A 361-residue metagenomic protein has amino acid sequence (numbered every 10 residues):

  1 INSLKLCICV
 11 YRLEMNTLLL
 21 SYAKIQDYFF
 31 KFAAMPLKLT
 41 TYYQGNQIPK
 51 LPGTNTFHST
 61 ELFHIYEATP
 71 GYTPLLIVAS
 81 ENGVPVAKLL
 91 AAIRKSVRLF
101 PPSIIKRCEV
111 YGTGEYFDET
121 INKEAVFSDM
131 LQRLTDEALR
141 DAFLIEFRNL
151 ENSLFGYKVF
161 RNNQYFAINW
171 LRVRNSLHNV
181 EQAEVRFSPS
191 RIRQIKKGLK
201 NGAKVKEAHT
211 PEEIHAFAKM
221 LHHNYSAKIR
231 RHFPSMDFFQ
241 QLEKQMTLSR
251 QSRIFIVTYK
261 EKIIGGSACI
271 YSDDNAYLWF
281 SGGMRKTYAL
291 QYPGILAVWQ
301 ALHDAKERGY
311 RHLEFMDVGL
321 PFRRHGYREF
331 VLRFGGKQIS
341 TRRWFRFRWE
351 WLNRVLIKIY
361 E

Functional and structural regions predicted by a protein language model:
N2, Y11, N16, D27-Y28: Intrinsic-disorder-associated, low-complexity terminal segments enriched in Asp/Asn/His/Tyr and depleted of Lys/Arg
C7-C9: Cysteine-centered motifs
L18-S21, I25, F29-F32, L90-V97 (+2 more regions): Active-site/acyl-donor-binding loops of N-acyltransferases
Y22, F29-N82, V86-R98, L150-R172 (+1 more regions): A conserved beta-strand-loop-helix scaffold within acyl/acetyltransferase catalytic domains
Y72-P74, L139-A142, S252, E307-Y310: Short, high-confidence coil segments that cap the C-terminus of an alpha-helix and link into the following beta-strand
P85-K88, Y116-D118, S128-R133, Q241-E350 (+1 more regions): Aromatic (often tryptophan-rich) hydrophobic motifs at membrane interfaces
I93-T113: Conserved acyl-donor/pantetheine-binding loop and adjacent beta-alpha core of acyl/acetyltransferases and related
E124-N169: Non-catalytic accessory segments adjacent to catalytic cores
